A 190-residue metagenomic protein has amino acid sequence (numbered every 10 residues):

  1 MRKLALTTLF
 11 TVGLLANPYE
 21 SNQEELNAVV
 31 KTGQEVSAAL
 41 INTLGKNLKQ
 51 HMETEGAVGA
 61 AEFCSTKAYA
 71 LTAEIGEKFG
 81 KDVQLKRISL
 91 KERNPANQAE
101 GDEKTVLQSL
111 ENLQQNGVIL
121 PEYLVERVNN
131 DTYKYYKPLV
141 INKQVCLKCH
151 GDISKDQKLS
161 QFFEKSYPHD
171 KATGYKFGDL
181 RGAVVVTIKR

Functional and structural regions predicted by a protein language model:
R2-L9: Sec-dependent signal peptide recognition, specifically the positively charged N-region followed immediately by
L9-N17: Hydrophobic h-region of N-terminal signal peptides that target proteins for export in Gram-negative bacteria
P18-V145, S154-R190: Extracytoplasmic c-type cytochrome modules immediately beyond a signal peptide or single-pass transmembrane anchor
K148: Short, cysteine/histidine-rich loop/knuckle motifs that typically chelate Zn2+
G151: Short Cys/His-rich local motifs and their 1-3 flanking residues in nucleic-acid-associated proteins and small
